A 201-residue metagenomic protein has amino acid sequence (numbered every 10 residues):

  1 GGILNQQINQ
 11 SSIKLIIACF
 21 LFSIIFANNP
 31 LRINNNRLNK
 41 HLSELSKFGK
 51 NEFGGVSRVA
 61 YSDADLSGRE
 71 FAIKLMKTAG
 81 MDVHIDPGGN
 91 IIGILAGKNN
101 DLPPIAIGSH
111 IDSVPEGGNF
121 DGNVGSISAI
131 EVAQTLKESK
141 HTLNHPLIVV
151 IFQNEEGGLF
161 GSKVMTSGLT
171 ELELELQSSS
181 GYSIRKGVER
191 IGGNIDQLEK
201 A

Functional and structural regions predicted by a protein language model:
G1-Q10: N-terminal secretory signal peptides that target proteins for export/translocation
Q10-A18: Sec-dependent signal peptide recognition, specifically the positively charged N-region followed immediately by
C19-A27: Hydrophobic h-region of N-terminal signal peptides that target proteins for export in Gram-negative bacteria
A27-V56, A96: N-terminal hydrophobic or amphipathic helices/low-complexity stretches enriched in small/hydrophobic/Pro/Gly
K50-A96: A non-catalytic alpha/beta surface segment that caps or lines the substrate-entry region of metallo-dependent hydrolase
T78-A79, I91-V124, A129: Catalytic-core environment of secreted peptidases
V83-P87, I107-S109, V149-I151: General beta-strand structural signal in soluble alpha/beta enzymes
V114, N123-A201: Acidic/histidine-rich catalytic neighborhood of metal-dependent amide-processing enzymes
